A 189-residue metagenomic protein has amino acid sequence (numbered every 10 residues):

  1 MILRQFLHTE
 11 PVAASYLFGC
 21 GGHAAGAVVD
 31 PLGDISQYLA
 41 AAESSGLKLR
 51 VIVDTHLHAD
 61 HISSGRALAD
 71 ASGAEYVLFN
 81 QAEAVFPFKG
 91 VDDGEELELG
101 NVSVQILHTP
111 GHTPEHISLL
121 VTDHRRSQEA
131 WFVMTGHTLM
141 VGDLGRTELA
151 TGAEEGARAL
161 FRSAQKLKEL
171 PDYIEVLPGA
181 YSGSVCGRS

Functional and structural regions predicted by a protein language model:
M1-K48, L119-G136, G142: Conserved beta-strand hairpin/beta-sheet module of binuclear metal-dependent hydrolase folds, prominently
L3-F6, A25, G65, A69-D70 (+3 more regions): Hydrophobic, small-residue-rich alpha-helical packing segments that form membrane-like cores
F18, D30, H56, L68 (+6 more regions): Divalent metal-coordination and catalytic microenvironments
V29, L49-H58, V77-Q81, T109-G111 (+3 more regions): Active-site neighborhood of phospho(di)ester-bond hydrolases with catalytic His/Asp-centered motifs
G33-V77: Active-site metal-binding motif and surrounding structural segment of the metallo-beta-lactamase
S36, L57-I62, E83-F86, P114-E115 (+2 more regions): Active-site environment of divalent metal-dependent phosphoester hydrolases
R126-S127, F132, G142, E154-S189: Divalent-metal (often Zn2+) His-rich catalytic cores of metallo-beta-lactamase-fold enzymes
T147-A153: Short glycine-enriched, charge-decorated loop/helix-capping segments at active-site entrances that position
